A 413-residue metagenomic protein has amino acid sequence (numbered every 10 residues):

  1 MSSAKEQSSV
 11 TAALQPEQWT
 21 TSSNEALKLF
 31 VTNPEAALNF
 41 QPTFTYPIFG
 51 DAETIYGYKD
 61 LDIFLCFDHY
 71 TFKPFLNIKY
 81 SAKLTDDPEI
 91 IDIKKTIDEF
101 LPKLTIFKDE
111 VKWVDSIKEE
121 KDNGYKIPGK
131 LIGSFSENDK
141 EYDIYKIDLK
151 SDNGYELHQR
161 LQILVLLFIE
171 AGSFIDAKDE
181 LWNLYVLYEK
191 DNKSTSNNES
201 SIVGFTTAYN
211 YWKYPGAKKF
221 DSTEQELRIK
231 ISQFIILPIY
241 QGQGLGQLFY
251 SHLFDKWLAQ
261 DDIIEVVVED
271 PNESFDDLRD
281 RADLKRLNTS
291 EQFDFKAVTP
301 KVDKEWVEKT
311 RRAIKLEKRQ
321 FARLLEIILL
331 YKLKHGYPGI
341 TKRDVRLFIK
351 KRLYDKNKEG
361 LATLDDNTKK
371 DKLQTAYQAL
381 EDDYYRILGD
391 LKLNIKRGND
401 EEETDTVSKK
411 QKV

Functional and structural regions predicted by a protein language model:
M1-I229, D255, Q260-E269, E273-F275 (+1 more regions): Non-catalytic substrate-recognition and accessory regions of acyl/acetyltransferase enzymes
L227-P238: Conserved acetyl-CoA binding element of GNAT-fold acetyltransferases
I236, G242-D255: Conserved acetyl-CoA-binding loop-helix of GNAT-fold acetyltransferases
